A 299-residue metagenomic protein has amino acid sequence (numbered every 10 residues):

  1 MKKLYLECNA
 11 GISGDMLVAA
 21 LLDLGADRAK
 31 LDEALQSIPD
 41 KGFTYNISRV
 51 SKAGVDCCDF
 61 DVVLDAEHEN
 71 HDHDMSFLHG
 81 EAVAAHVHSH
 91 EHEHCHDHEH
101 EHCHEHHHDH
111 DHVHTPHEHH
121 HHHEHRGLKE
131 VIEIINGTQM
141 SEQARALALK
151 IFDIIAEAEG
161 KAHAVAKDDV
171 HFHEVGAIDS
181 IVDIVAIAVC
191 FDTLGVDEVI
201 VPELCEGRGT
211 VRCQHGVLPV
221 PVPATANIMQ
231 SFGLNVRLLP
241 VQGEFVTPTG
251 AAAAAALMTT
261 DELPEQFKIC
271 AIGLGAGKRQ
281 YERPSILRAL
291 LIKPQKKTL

Functional and structural regions predicted by a protein language model:
M1-K3, N136, A162-H173, G207-R208 (+2 more regions): Glycine/charged-rich beta-loop-alpha catalytic/anionic-binding loops adjacent to active sites
K2-Y45: N-terminal phosphate-binding or glycine-rich loops at protein starts, especially the Walker A/P-loop of NTPases
L6-V18, F172-G195: Conserved phosphate/anionic-ligand binding catalytic regions in large, soluble enzymes, centered on
I12, M16, A26-K30, V55 (+7 more regions): Conserved active-site and cofactor/substrate-binding residues in soluble primary-metabolism enzymes
D56-E133: Histidine-centered metal-binding segments
G127-H171: Anion-binding (especially nucleotide phosphate/pyrophosphate-binding) glycine-rich loop and adjoining beta-alpha core
G137-A146, H171-I178, T210-G216, R237-F245: Flexible, glycine/proline-enriched loop segments at strand-loop-helix junctions that form or flank small-ligand binding
V196-L299: Mobile "lid/hinge" segments at catalytic clefts and subdomain interfaces of large enzymes
